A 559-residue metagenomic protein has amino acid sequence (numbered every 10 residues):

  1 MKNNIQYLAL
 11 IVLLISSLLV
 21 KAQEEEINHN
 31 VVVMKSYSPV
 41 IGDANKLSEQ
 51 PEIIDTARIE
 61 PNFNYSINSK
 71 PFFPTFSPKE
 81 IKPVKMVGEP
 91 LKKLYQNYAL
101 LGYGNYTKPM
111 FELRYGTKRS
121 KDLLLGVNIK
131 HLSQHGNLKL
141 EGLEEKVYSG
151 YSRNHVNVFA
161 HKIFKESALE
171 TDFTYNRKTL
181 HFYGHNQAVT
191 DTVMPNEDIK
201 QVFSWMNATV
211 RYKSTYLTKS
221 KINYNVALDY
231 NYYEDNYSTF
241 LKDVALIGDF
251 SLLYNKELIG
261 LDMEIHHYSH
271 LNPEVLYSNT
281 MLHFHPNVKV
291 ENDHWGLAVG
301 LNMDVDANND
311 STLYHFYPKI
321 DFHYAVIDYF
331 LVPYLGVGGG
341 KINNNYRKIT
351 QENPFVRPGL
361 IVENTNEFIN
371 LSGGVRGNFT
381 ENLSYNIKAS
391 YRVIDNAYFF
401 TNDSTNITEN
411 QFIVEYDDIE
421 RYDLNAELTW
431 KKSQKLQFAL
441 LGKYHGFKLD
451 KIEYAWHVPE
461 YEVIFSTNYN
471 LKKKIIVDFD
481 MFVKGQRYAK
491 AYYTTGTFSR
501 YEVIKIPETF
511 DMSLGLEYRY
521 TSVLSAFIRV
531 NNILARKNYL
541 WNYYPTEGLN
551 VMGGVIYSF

Functional and structural regions predicted by a protein language model:
M1-E25, T467, L471, L549 (+1 more regions): Bacterial Sec-dependent N-terminal signal peptides
A22-E89: N-terminal periplasmic/intermembrane-space "pro-region" immediately following the signal or transit peptide
P78-P83, P90-A99, Y103-E141, G150-N154: Outer-membrane beta-barrel translocator/receptor signature
L94, A99-G102, G296-G300, D304-F559: Exposed, low-structure sequence patches enriched in small/polar residues
L113, V156-V158, A208-Y212, V244-F250 (+7 more regions): Membrane-embedded beta-strands of outer-membrane beta-barrel proteins, especially the hydrophobic/small aromatic
R119-K139, G260-H266, Y277-A307, S433-L441 (+1 more regions): Surface-exposed extracellular loop regions of Gram-negative outer-membrane beta-barrel proteins
Q134-L138, L143-H155, L169-K221, D229-L241: Flexible loop and strand-edge segments within Gram-negative outer membrane beta-barrel domains
E197-K213, N225-D293: Outer-membrane beta-barrel transmembrane domain signature of Gram-negative proteins, especially the mid-to-C-terminal
